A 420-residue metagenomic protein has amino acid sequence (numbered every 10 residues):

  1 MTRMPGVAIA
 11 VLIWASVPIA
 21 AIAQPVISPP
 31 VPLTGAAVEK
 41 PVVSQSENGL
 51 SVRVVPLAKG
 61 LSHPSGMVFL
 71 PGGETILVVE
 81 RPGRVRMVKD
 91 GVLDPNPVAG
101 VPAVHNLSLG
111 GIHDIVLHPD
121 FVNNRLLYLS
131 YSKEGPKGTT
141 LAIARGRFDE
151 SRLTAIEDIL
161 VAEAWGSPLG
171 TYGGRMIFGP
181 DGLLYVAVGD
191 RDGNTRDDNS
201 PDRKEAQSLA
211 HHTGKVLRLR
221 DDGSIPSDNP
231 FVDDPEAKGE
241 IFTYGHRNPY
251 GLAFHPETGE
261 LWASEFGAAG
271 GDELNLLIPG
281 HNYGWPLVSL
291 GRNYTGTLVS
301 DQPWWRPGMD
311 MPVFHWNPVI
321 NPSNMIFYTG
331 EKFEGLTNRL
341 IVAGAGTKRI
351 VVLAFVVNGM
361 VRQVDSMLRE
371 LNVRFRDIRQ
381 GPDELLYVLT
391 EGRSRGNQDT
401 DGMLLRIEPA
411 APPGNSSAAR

Functional and structural regions predicted by a protein language model:
M1-I9: Bacterial N-terminal signal peptides that target proteins for export
A8-A20: Bacterial N-terminal signal peptides
A23-D192, G251-F254, G259-G267, P318-V357 (+3 more regions): Acidic, Gly/Ser/Thr-rich repeat motifs that build Ca2+-stabilized beta-propeller blades
P97-S108, I156-T171, H212, D221-F242 (+2 more regions): Surface-exposed loop and turn segments in beta-propeller and other repeat-based domains that flank or scaffold
L141-E150, K204-D221, L277-I278, L404-E408: Beta-propeller blade signature
N194-H211, R393-T400: Acidic/polar, solvent-exposed loop segments in beta-strand-rich repeat domains
R196-R203, D233-A237, N248, E257 (+1 more regions): Flexible glycine/proline-enriched surface loops and loop-helix/loop-strand junctions
H246, M360-P382: Conserved blade-ending motifs and adjacent loop-strand segments that build the rim/top face of beta-propeller domains
